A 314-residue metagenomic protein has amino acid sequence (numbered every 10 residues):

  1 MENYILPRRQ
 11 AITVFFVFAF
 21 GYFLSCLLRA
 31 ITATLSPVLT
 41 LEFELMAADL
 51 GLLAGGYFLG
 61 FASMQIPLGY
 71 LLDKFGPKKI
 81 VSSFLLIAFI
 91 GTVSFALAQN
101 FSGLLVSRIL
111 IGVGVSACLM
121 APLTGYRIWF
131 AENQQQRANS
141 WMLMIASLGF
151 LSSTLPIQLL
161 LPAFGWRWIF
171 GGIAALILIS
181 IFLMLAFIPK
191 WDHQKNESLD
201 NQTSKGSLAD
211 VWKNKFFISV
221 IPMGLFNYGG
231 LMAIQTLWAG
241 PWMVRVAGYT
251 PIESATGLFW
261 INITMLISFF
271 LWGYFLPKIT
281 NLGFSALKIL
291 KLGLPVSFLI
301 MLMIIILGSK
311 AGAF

Functional and structural regions predicted by a protein language model:
E2-P7, W191-I221: Juxtamembrane intracellular "pre-TM" segments in multi-pass secondary transporters
T13-L45, I234-G240: Extracytoplasmic
T32-A33, K215-F269: Extracytoplasmic gate region of multi-pass secondary transporters
S63-F101: Conserved MFS/SLC helix-loop-helix module at the cytosolic interface between two early adjacent transmembrane helices
M64-G76, S268-F284: Helix-to-loop junctions at the C-terminal end of transmembrane segments in multipass secondary transporters
K79-V93, A286-L302: Structural signature of the two symmetry-related core transmembrane helices
S107-I145: Cytoplasmic helix-loop-helix junction between adjacent transmembrane helices in 12-TM secondary transporters
W141-P189: Helix-loop-helix hairpin linking two adjacent transmembrane segments in secondary transporters
